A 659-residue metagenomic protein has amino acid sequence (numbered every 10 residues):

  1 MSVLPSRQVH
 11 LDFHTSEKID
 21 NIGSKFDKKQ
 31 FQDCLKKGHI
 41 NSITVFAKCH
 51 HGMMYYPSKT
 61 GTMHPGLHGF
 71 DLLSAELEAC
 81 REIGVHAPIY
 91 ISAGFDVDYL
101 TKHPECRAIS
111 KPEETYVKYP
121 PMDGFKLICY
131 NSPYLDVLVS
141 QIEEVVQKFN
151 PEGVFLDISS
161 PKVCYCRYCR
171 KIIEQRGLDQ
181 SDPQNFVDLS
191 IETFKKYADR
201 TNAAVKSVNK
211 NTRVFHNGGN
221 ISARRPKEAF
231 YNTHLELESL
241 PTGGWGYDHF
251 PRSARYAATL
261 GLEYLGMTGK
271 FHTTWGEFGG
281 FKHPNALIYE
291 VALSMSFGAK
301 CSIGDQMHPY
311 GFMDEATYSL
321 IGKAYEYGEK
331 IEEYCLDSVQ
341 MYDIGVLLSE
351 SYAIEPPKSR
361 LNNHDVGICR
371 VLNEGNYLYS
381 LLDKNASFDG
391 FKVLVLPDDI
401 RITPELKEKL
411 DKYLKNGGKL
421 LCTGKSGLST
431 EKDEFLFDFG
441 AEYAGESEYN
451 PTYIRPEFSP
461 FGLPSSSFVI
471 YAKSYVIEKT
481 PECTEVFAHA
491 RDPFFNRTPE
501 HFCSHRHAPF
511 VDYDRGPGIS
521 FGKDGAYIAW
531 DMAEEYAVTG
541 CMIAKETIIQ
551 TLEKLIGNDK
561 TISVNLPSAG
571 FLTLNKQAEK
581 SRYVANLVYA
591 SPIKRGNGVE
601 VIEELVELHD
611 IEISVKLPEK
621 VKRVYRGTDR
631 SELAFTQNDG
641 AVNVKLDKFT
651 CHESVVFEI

Functional and structural regions predicted by a protein language model:
M1-K18, E113-F125, L260-W275: N-terminal small/glycine-rich loop or linker at the start of catalytic domains across soluble metabolic enzymes
M1-M53, V85: N-terminal structural segment of carbohydrate-active enzymes
V3-P5, K37, S42, G66 (+5 more regions): Carbohydrate-binding surfaces of carbohydrate-active enzymes
D12-H14, T44-G52, I91-D98, F155-Y165 (+4 more regions): Short, solvent-exposed turn/loop segments enriched in Gly/Ser/Thr/Pro and often Arg
H14-F26, G124-V137, G276-P284: Active-site mouth loops of central-metabolism enzymes
I19-G38, K59-I83, K196, I402-L406: Aromatic- and glycine-enriched glycan-recognition loops and surfaces that form the carbohydrate-binding subsites
K36-L72, F95-E114, K118-P121, V163 (+4 more regions): Aromatic-lined carbohydrate-binding/catalytic grooves of carbohydrate-active enzymes
I89-F149, Q184-V187, A198-D199: Active-site-adjacent "subsite" loops/lids of carbohydrate-active enzymes
